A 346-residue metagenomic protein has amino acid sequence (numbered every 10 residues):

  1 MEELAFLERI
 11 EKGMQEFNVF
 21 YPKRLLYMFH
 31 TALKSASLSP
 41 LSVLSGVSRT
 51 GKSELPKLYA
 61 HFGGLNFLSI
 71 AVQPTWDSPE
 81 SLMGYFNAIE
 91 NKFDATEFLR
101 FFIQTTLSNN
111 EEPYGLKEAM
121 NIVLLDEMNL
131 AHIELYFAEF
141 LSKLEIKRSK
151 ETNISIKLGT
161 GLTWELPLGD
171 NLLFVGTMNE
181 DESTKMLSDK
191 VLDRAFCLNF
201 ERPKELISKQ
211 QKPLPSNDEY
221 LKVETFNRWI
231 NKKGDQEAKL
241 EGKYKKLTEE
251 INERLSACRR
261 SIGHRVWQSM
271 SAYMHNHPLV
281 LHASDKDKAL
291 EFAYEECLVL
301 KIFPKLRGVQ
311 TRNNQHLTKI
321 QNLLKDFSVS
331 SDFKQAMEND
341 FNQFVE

Functional and structural regions predicted by a protein language model:
M1-L221, T225: AAA+ P-loop NTPase catalytic core and its hallmark functional loops
M1-L4, E8-R9, P213-E346: Alpha-helical lid/collar subdomain of P-loop NTPases
